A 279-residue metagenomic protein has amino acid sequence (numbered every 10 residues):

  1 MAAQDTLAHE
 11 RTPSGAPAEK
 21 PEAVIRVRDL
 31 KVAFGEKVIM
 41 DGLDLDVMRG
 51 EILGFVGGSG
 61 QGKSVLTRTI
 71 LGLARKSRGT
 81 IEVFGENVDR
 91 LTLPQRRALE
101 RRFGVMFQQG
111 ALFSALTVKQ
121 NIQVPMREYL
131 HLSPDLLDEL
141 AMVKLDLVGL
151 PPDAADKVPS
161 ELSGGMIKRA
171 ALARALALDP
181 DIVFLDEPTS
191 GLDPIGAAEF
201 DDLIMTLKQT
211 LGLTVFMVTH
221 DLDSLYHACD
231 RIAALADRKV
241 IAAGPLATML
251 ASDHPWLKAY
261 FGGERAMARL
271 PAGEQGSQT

Functional and structural regions predicted by a protein language model:
V56-G58: The feature captures the beta-strand-to-loop junction immediately N-terminal to the Walker
L71: Helix-to-loop junction immediately C-terminal to a conserved catalytic motif
N87, D135-D153: Conserved ABC ATPase "signature" region
V158-L162, M166: Conserved ABC ATPase signature
D179: Conserved catalytic motifs of ABC-family nucleotide-binding domains
V183-D186: Catalytic Walker B motif of ABC-type/P-loop ATPase nucleotide-binding domains
